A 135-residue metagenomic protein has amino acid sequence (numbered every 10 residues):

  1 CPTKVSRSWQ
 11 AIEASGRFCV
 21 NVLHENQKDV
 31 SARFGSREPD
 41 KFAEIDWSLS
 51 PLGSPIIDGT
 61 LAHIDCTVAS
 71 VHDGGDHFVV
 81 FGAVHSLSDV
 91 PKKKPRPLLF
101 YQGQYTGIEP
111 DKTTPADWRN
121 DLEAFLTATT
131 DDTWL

Functional and structural regions predicted by a protein language model:
C1-L135: Basic, polyanion-binding surface patches
